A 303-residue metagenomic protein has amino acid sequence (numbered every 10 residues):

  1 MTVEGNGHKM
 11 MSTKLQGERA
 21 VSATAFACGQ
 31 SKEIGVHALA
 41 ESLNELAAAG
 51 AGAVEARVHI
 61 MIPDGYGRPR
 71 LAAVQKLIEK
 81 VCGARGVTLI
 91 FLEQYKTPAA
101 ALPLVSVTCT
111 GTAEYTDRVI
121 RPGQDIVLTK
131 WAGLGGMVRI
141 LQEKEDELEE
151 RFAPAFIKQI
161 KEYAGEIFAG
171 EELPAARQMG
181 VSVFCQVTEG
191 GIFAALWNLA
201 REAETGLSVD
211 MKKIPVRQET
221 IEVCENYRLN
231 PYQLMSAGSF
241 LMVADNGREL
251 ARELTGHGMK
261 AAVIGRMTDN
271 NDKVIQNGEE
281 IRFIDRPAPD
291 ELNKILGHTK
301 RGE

Functional and structural regions predicted by a protein language model:
M1-L128: Glycine-rich phosphate/pyrophosphate-binding loop regions near the starts of catalytic domains
T13-Q16, C82, T97-L102, D117-R121 (+5 more regions): Solvent-exposed alpha-helices and their adjacent loops that cap or buttress functional pockets in soluble metabolic
V21-A23, T88-E93, V127-K130, V183-V187 (+3 more regions): General beta-strand structural signal in soluble alpha/beta enzymes
V58-M61, E93-T97, W131-A132, T188-G190 (+3 more regions): Short, ordered loop/turn segments at secondary-structure junctions
P63-G65, K161-M235: Active-site-proximal betaalpha loop/short-helix elements that scaffold phosphoryl/nucleotidyl transfer chemistry
E114-E162: Phosphate/diphosphate-binding glycine-rich loops and adjacent basic-rich segments that engage nucleotide
V243-E249: Helix N-cap motif at beta-to-alpha junctions
H257-E303: Acidic, Ser/Thr/Pro-rich beta/coil linker or hinge segments at domain junctions
